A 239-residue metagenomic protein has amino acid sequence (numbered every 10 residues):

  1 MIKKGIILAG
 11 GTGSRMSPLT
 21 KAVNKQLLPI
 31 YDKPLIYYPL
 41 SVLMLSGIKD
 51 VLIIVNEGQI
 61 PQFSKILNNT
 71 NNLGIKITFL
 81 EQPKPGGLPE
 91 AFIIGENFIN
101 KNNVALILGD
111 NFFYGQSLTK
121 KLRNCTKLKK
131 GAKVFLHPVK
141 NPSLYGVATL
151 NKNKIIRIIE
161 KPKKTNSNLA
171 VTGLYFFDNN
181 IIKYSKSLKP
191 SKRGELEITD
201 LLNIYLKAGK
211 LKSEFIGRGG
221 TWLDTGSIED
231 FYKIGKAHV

Functional and structural regions predicted by a protein language model:
M1-I7, R15-P18, L28-P29, K33-L108 (+2 more regions): Conserved N-terminal catalytic core of the sugar/cofactor nucleotidyltransferase
L8, L108-G109, F135, F177-D178: A secondary-structure boundary/capping signal
L27, A148-L150: A structural signal for short hydrophobic beta-strand segments in well-ordered beta-sheet cores
L27, F79, A132-V134, S213-F215 (+1 more regions): Conserved beta-strand scaffold positions in the cores of enzyme catalytic domains, especially in NTP/NDP-utilizing
K84-L88, N141-P142, K164, T221-W222: A short acidic, often aromatic-flanked loop/helix-cap motif at beta-alpha or helix-coil junctions that lines enzyme
A105, T119, T126, K154-K236: Catalytic-core segments of class I nucleotidyltransferases/pyrophosphorylases that form NMP-activated intermediates
G115-S143: Conserved donor-nucleotide/metal-binding helix-loop-beta segment in metal-dependent transferases, i.e., the alpha-helix
